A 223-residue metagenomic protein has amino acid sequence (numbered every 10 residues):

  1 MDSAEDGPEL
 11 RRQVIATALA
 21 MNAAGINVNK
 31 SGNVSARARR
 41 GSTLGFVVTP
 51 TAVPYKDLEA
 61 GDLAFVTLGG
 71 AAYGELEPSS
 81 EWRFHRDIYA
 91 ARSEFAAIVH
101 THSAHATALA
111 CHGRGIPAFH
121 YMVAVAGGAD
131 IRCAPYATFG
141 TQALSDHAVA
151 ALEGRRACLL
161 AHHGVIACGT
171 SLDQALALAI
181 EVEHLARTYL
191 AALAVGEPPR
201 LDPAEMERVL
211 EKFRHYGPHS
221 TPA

Functional and structural regions predicted by a protein language model:
M1-A223: Glycine-rich flexible loops
